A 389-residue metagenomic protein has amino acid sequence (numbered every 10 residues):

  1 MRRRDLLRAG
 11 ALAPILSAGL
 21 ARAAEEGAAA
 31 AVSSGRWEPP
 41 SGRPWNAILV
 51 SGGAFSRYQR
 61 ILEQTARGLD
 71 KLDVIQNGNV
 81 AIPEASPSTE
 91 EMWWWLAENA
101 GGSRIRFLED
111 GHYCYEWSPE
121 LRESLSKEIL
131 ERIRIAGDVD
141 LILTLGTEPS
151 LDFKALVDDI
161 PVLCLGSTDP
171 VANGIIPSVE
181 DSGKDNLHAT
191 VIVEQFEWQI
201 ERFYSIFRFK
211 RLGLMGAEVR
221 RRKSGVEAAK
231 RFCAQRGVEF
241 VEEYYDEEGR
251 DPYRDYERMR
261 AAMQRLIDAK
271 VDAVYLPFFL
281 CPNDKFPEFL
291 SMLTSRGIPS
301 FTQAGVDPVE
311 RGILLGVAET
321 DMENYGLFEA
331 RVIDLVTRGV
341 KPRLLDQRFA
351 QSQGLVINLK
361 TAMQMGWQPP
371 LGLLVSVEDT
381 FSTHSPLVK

Functional and structural regions predicted by a protein language model:
D5-A24: N-terminal export signals
A30-S34, L335-K389: Hinge/cleft segment of the Venus flytrap/periplasmic-binding protein
A31-E38, P170-R211, T320-V340: Hydrophobic alpha-helical segments within soluble ligand-binding/sensing domains
L49-V50, I135-G146, L163-L165, G213-G216 (+2 more regions): Periplasmic-binding protein-like
T65, L187-R236, F240, Q347-T361: An alpha-beta-alpha
V74-L121, N186, C233-R254: Short beta-strand elements in bilobed, periplasmic/extracellular small-molecule ligand-binding domains
M92-D140, D152, E257-V271: Short, well-structured alpha-helical segments in soluble
L163-G174, F289-G312: Venus flytrap/periplasmic-binding-protein-like
